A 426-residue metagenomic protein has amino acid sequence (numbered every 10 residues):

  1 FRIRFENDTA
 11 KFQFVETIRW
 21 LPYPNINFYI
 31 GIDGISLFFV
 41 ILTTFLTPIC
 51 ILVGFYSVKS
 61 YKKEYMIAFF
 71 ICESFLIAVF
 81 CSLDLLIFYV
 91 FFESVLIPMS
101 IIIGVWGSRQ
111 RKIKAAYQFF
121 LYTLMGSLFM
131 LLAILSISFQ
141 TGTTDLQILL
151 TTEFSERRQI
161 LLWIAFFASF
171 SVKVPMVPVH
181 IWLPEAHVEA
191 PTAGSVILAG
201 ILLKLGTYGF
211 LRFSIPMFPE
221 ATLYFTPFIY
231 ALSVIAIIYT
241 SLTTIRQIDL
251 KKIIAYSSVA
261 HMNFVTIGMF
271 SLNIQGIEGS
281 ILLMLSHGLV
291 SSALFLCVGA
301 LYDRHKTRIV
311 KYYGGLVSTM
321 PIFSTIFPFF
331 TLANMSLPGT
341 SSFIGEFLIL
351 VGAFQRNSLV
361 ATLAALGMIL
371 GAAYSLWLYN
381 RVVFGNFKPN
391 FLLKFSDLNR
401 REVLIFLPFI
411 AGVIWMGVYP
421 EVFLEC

Functional and structural regions predicted by a protein language model:
F1-I67: Transmembrane helix-loop-helix hairpins at membrane boundaries of multipass inner-membrane proteins
F1-R2, R19, Y23, V40-F55 (+7 more regions): Central hydrophobic cores of alpha-helical transmembrane segments in multi-pass inner-membrane proteins across all
E6-N27, S108, K112-K114, L128-E185 (+7 more regions): Juxtamembrane/interfacial segments at transmembrane-helix boundaries in multi-pass membrane proteins
N7, E64-R158, T243-R308: Alpha-helical multi-pass transmembrane bundles of energy-transducing inner-membrane proteins
I32-T43, L86-P98, Q159-F170, E220-V234 (+1 more regions): Structural signature of hydrophobic alpha-helical transmembrane segments
T47-K59, I101-R111, V174-H187, I238-I253 (+1 more regions): C-terminal ends of transmembrane helices
P48-L52, S74-A78, I101-I102, I134-L135 (+8 more regions): Alpha-helical transmembrane segments of multipass membrane proteins
S291-L294, Q355, L359-K394: Predominantly late transmembrane helices and immediately cytosolic-facing juxtamembrane segments
